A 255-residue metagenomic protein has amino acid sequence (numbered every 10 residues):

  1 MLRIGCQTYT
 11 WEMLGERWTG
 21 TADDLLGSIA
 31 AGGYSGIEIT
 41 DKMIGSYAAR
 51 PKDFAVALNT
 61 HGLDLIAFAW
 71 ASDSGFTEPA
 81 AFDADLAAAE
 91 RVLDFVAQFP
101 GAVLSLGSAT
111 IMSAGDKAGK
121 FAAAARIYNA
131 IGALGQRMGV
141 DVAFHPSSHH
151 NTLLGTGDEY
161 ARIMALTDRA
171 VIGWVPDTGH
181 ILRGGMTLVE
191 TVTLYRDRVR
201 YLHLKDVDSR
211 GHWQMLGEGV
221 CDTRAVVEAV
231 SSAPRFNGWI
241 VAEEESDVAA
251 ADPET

Functional and structural regions predicted by a protein language model:
M1-G33, N59, D85, P100 (+2 more regions): Histidine-acidic metal/acid-base catalytic patches
M1-Q98, N129, Q136: N-terminal pre-domain/capping segments
T10-E12, D41-M43, A71-S74, S108-M112 (+4 more regions): Active-site-proximal loop/turn and secondary-structure-junction residues that shape catalytic pockets, frequently
R17, S46, R50, T77 (+4 more regions): Alpha-helical structural elements of signaling/regulatory helical domains
T21, E38, A69, A88 (+3 more regions): Generic preference for well-ordered secondary structure
E38, A67-A69, S105, A143 (+3 more regions): Conserved beta-strand positions in the central sheet of alpha/beta enzyme cores
K42, K52, K117-K120, K205: Context-gated lysine
T60-D64, T77-P176, R183: Active-site acidic/histidine proton-transfer and metal-coordination neighborhood in alpha/beta enzyme cores
